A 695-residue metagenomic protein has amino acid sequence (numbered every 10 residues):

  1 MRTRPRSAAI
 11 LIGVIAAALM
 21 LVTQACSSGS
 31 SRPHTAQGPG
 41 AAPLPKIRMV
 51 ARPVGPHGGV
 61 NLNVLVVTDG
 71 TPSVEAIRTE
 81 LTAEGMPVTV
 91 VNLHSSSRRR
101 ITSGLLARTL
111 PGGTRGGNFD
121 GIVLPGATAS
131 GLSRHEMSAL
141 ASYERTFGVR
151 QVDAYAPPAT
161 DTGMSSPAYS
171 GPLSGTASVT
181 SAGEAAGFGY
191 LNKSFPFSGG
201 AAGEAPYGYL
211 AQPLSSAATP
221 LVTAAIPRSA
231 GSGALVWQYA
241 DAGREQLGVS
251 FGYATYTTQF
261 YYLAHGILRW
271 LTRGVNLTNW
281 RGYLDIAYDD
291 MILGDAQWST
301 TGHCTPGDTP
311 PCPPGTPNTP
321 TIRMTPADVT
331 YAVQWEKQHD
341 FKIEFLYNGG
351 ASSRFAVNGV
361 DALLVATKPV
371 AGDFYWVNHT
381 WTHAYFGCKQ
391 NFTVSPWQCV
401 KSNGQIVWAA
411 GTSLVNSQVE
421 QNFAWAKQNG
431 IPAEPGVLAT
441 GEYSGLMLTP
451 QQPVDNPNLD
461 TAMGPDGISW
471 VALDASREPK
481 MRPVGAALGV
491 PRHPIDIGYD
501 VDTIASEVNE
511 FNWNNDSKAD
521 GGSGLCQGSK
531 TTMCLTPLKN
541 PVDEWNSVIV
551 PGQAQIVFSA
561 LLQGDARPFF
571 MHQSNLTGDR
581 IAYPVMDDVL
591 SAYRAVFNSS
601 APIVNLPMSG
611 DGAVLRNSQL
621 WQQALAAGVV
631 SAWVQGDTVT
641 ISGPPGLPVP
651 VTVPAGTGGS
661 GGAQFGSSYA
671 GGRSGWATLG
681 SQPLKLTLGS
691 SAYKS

Functional and structural regions predicted by a protein language model:
L21-P56: C-terminal region of N-terminal signal peptides and the immediate post-cleavage residues of exported proteins
A51-R52, V149-P227, P645: An acidic, glycine-rich "communication" segment
V60-L65, A127, A141-F147, A154-P167 (+8 more regions): Metal-dependent polysaccharide deacetylase catalytic core of the NodB/CE4 family, i.e., the active-site-bearing domain
L65-A154, A159-D161, F345: Helical hinge/lid and interdomain linker segments adjacent to catalytic or ligand-binding clefts that mediate domain
N92, A264-D285, T330-S353, K427-N429 (+4 more regions): C-terminal domain-boundary segment and adjacent tail
A211-V222, S229, A234-R244, L263-G266 (+6 more regions): Active-site-adjacent pocket scaffolds in enzyme catalytic domains
G233-Y331, H339, D579-D611, T687-A692: Extracellular ligand-binding/catalytic regions of CAZymes and related secreted enzymes and adhesion modules
G243, G252, L271-Q297, E336 (+4 more regions): Catalytic grooves of carbohydrate-active enzymes
